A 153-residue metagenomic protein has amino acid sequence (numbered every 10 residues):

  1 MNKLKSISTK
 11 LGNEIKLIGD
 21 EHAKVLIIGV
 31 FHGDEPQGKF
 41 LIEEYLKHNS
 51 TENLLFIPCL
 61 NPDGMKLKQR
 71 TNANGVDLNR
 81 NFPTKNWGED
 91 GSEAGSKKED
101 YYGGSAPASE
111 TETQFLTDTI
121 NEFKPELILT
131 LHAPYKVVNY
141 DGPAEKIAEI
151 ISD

Functional and structural regions predicted by a protein language model:
M1-L17: Short glycine- and acidic-rich boundary segments immediately preceding or forming the N-terminal edge of structured
H22-K24, E35-L46, S50-D153: Active-site/substrate-binding loop(s) of hydrolase catalytic cores
L26-G29: Short hydrophobic beta-strand that contains or immediately precedes a catalytic carboxylate
H32: Divalent metal-dependent hydrolysis catalytic cores, especially in the metallo-beta-lactamase
